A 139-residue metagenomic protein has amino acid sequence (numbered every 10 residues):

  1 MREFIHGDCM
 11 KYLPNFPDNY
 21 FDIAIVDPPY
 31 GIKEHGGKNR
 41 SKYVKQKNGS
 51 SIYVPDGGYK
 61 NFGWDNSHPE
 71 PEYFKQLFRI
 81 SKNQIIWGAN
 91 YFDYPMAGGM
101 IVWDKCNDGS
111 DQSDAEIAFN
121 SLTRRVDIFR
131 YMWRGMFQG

Functional and structural regions predicted by a protein language model:
M1-I23: SAM-dependent nucleic-acid methyltransferase catalytic core
F16-V26, Y30, E34-G63, S67-H68 (+1 more regions): Class I S-adenosyl-L-methionine
